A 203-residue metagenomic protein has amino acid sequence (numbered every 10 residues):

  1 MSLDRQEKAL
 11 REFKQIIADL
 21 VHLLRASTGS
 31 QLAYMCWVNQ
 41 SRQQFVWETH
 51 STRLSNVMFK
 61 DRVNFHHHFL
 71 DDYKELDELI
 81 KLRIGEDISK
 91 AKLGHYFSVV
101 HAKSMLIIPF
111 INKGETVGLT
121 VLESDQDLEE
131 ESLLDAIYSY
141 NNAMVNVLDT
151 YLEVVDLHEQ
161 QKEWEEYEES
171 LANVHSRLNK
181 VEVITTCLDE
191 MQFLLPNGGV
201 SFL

Functional and structural regions predicted by a protein language model:
M1-I16, A26, V117, S132-S176: Signal-transmission linkers at sensory-effector interfaces
K8-E48, R177-L203: Helix-loop-beta substructure at the N-terminus of cytosolic sensory domains that couple signal/ligand detection
T49-S51, T120: Short hydrophobic alpha-helix segments
S55-F97: Regulatory sensory and allosteric helical modules in signal-transduction proteins and certain transcription factors
D72-I84, I88, A102, S132 (+3 more regions): Inter-domain helical "communication" segments and dimerization helices that couple sensory or membrane-embedded modules
K103-I111: A short, aliphatic-rich beta-strand micro-motif
G118-L128: Short beta-strand-to-loop transition segments that serve as allosteric relay/switch motifs in sensory/regulatory domains
